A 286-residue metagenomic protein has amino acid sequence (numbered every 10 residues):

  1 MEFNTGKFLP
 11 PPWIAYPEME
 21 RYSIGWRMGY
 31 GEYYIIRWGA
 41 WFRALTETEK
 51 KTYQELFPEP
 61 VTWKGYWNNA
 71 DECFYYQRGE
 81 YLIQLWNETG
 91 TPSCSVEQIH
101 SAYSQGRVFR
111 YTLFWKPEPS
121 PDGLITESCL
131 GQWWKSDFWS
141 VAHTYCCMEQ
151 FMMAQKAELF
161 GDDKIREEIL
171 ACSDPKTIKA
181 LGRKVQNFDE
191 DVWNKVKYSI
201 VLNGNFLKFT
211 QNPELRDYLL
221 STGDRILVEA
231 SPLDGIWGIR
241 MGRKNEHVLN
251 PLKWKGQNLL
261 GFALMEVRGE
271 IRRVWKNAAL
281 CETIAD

Functional and structural regions predicted by a protein language model:
E2-D286: Charged, low-complexity intrinsically disordered segments
